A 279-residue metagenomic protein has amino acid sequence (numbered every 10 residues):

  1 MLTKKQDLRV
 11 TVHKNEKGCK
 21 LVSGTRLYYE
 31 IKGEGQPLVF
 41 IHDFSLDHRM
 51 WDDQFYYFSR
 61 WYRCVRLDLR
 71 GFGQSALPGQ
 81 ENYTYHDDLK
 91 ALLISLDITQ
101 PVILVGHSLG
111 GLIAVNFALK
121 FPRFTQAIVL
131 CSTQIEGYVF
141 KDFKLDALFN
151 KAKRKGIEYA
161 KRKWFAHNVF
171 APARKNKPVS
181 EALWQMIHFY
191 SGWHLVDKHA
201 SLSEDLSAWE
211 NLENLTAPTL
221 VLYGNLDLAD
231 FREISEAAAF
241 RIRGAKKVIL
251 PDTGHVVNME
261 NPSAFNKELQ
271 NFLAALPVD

Functional and structural regions predicted by a protein language model:
K32, D53-Y56, V65-V105, K267: Active-site loop/oxyanion-hole signature of alpha/beta-hydrolase fold enzymes
G35, D43-L46, S108: Active-site glycine-rich loops that stabilize anionic/oxyanionic intermediates across multiple enzyme folds
D43-D53, C64: Serine-hydrolase catalytic-loop signature spanning alpha/beta hydrolases and amidase-signature enzymes
G106-G110, A114: Gly/Ala-rich beta-loop-alpha elbow adjacent to hydrolase catalytic centers
V115-K120, T125-G156: Flexible "cap/lid" loop of the alpha/beta hydrolase fold
V139-K141, R154-E213: Conserved alpha/beta-hydrolase catalytic His-Asp/Glu region
L195-F240: Conserved serine/cysteine hydrolase catalytic core
A245-D279: Catalytic active-site module of serine/aspartate enzymes centered on a nucleophile-bearing elbow/loop
